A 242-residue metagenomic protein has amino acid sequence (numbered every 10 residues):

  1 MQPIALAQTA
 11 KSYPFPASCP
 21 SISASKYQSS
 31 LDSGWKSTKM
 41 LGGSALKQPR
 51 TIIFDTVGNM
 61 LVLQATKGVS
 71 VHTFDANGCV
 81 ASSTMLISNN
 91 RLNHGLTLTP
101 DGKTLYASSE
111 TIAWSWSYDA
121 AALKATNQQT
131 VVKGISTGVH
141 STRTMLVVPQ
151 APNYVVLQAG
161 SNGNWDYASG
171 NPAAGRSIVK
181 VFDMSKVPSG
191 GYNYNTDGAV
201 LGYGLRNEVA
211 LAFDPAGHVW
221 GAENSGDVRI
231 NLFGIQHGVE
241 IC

Functional and structural regions predicted by a protein language model:
L6-T38, W116-A125, S189-G190: Blade/loop signatures of beta-propeller domains
C19, S25-S33, G43-S44, C79 (+3 more regions): Extracytoplasmic low-complexity repetitive segments enriched in small/polar residues
S37-G43, A81-S88, Q129-I135, T196-L201: A short beta-strand motif characteristic of beta-propeller blades
K39-K67: Beta-strand-rich domains and repeat architectures in extracellular enzymes and scaffolds, especially beta-propellers
L41, R50-I53, T97, L146 (+1 more regions): Conserved beta-strand position repeated across blades of beta-propeller domains
R50, S70-L105: Blade-loop segments of beta-propeller domains
V57-A81, A120: Beta-propeller domains
A65, T99-C242: Surface loops at the rim/top face of extracytoplasmic beta-rich domains
